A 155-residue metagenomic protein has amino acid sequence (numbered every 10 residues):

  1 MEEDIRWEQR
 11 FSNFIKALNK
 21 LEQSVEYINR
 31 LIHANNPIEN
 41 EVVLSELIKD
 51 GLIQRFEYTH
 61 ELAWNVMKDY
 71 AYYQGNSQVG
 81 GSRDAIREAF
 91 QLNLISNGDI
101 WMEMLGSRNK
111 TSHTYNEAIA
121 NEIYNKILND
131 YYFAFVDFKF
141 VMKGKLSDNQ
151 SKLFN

Functional and structural regions predicted by a protein language model:
M1-N155: Solvent-exposed interaction patches of small proteins and small membrane subunits
